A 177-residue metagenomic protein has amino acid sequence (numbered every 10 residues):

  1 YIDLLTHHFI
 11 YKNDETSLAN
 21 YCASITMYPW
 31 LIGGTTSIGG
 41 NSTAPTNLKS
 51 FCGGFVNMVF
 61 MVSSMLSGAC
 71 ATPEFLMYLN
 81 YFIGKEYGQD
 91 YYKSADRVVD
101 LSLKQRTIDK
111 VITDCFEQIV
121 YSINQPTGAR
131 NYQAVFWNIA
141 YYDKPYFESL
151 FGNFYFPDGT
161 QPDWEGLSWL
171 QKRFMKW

Functional and structural regions predicted by a protein language model:
Y1-W177: Catalytic alpha/beta active-site cores
